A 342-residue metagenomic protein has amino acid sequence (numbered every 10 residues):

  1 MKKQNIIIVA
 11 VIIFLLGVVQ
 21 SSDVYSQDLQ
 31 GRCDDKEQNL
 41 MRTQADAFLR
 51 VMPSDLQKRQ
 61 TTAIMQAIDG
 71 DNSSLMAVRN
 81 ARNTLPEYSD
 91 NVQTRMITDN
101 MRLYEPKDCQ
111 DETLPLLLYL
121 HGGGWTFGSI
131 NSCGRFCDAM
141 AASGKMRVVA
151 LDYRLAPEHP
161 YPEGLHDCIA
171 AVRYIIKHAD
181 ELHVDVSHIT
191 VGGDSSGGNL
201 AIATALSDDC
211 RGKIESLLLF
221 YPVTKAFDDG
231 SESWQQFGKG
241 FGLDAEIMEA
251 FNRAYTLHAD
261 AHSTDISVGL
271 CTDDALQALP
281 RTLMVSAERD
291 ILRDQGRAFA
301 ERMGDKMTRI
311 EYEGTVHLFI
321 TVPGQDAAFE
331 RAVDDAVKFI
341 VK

Functional and structural regions predicted by a protein language model:
S21-K107: A glycine/proline-hinged amphipathic helix-loop "lid/cap" segment that gates access to hydrophobic ligand pockets
T113-G122: Short beta-strand element of the alpha/beta-hydrolase
N131-A150: Short amphipathic alpha-helix adjacent to the substrate-entry channel of hydrolases
H159-E181: Alpha/beta-hydrolase active-site loop
L182-D194: Alpha/beta-hydrolase fold nucleophile elbow
L206-A259: Hydrolase active-site cap/lid region
M284-S286: Short beta-strand/loop motif that positions the catalytic acidic residue of the alpha/beta-hydrolase fold
P323-K342: Catalytic active-site module of serine/aspartate enzymes centered on a nucleophile-bearing elbow/loop
